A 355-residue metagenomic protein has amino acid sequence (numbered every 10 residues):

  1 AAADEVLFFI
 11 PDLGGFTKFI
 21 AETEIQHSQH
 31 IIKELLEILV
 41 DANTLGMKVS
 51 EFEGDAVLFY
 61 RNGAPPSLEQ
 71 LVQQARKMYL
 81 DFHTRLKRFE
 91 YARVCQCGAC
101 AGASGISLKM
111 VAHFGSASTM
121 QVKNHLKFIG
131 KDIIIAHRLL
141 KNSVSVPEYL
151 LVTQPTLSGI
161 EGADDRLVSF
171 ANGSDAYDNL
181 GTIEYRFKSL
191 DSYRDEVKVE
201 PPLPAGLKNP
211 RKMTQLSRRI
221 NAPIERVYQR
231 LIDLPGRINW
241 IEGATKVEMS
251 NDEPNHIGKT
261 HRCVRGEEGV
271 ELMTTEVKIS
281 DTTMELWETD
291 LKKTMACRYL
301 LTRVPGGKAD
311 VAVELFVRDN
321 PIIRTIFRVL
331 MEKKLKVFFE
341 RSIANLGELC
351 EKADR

Functional and structural regions predicted by a protein language model:
A1-Q73: Catalytic NTP-binding/metal-coordinating core of nucleotidyl cyclase/transferase enzymes
G15, L36, V40, S116 (+3 more regions): Beta-strand elements of well-folded, non-transmembrane domains
Y60-G63, G266, F316: Residue-level recognition of strand-loop junctions within catalytic nucleotide-signaling folds
A64-S174: Catalytic beta-strand-to-alpha-helix segment of the class III nucleotidyl cyclase homology domain
F170-K208: Intrinsically disordered, low-complexity terminal regions enriched in charged/polar residues
V199-E253: Hydrophobic ligand-binding cavity/cleft-lining segments
R219, I238-N239, E248-A296, D310 (+2 more regions): Glycine-rich portal/gate segments that line the openings of hydrophobic small-molecule binding cavities
W287-R341, L346-E348, K352-R355: Beta-strand/loop substructures that line and gate deep hydrophobic ligand-binding cavities in soluble
